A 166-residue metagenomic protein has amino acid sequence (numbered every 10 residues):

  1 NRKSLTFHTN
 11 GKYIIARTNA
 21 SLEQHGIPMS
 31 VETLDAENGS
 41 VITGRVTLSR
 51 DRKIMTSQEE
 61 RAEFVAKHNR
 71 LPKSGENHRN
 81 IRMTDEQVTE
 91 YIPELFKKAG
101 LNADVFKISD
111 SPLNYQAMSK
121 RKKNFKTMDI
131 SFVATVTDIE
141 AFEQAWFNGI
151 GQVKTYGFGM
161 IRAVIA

Functional and structural regions predicted by a protein language model:
N1-A166: RNA-interacting cores
